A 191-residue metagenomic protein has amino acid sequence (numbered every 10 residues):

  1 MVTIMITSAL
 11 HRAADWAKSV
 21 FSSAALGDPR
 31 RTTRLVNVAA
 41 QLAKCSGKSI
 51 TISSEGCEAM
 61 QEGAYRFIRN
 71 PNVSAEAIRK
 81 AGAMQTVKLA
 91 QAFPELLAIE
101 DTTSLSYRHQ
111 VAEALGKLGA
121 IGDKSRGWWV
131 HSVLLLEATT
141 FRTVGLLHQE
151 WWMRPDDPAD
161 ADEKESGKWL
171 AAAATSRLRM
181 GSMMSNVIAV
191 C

Functional and structural regions predicted by a protein language model:
V2-C191: Conserved, well-structured functional cores that handle cations and Mg-NTP chemistry
